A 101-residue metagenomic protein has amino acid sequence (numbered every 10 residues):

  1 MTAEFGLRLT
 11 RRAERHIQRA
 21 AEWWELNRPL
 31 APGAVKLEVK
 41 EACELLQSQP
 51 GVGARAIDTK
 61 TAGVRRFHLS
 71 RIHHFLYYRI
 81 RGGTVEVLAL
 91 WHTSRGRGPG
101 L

Functional and structural regions predicted by a protein language model:
M1-E38: Arg/Lys-rich, positively charged N-terminal/basic patches that mediate binding to nucleic acids
A3, G63, I72: Exposed loop/turn and edge beta-strand positions of beta-sandwich/beta-sheet ligand-binding modules
L7-L9, L46, L88: Generic leucine side-chain signal with a strong bias for well-ordered alpha-helical environments
H16, W23, A42-L45, R66 (+1 more regions): Residue-level recognition of specific faces of alpha-helices
A21, K40-C43, L88-W91: Conserved protein kinase catalytic domain
E22, P29, E44, S48-V52 (+2 more regions): Generic structural signal for secondary-structure transition and capping sites
C43-L69: A short, surface-exposed loop/turn module that caps and links secondary-structure elements
L69-L101: Enriched for short, Lys/Arg-rich terminal
